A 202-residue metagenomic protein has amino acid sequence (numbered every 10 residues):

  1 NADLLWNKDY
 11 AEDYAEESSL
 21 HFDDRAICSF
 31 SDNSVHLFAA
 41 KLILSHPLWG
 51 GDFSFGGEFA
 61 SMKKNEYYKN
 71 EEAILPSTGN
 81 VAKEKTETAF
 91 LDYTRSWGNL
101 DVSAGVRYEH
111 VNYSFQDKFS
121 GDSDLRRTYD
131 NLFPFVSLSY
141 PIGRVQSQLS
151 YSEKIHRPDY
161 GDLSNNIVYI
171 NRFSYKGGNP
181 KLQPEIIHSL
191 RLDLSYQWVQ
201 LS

Functional and structural regions predicted by a protein language model:
N1-D117, P141, V145-Q146: Face-selective signature of the C-terminal outer-membrane beta-barrel domain
Y10-E12, S54, N65, V106 (+6 more regions): A generic structural micro-environment signature that highlights single residues at secondary-structure boundaries
E16-A26, K118-D122, N165-Y175: Solvent-exposed loop segments that connect transmembrane elements
F30-N33, T78-K85, D124-R127, I155-S202: Outer-membrane beta-barrel signature, preferentially recognizing the C-terminal barrel domain of Gram-negative
F38, P47, F115, L132 (+2 more regions): Outer-membrane beta-barrel channel domains
A40-L42, A89-L91, P134-V136, P180 (+1 more regions): Membrane-embedded beta-strands of outer-membrane beta-barrel proteins, especially the hydrophobic/small aromatic
H46-G50, T94-N99, L132, S137-R144 (+3 more regions): Outer-membrane beta-barrel strand-turn architecture
